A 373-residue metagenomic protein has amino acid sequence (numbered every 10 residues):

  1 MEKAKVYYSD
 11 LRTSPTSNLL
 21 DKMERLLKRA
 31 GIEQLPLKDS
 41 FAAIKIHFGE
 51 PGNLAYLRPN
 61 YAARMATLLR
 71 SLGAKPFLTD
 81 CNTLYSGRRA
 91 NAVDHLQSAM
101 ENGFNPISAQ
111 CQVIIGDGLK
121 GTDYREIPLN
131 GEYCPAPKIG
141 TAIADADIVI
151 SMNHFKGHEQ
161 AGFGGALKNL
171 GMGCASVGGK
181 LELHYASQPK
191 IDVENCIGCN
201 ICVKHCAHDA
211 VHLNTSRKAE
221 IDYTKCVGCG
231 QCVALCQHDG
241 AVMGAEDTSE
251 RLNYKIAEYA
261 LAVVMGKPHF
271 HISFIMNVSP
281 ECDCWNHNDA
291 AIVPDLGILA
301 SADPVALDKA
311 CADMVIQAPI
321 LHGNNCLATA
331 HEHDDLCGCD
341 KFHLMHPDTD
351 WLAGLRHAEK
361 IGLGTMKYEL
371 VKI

Functional and structural regions predicted by a protein language model:
E2-F41, I46-N53, L57-Y61, T67 (+2 more regions): Extended, low-polarity segments enriched in aliphatic/aromatic residues
